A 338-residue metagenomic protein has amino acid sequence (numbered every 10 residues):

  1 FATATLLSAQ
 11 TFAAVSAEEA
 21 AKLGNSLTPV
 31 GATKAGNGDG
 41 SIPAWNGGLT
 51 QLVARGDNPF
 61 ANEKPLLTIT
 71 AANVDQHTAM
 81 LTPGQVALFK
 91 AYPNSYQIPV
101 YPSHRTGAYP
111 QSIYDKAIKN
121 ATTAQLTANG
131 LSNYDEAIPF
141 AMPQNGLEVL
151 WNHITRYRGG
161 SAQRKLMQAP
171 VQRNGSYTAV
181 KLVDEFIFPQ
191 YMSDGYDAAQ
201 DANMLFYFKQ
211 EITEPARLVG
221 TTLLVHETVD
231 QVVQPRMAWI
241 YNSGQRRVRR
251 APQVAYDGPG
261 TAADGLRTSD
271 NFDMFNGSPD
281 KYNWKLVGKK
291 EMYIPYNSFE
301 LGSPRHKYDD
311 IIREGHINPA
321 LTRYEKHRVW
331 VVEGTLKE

Functional and structural regions predicted by a protein language model:
F1-A4: Sec-dependent N-terminal signal peptides
S8-T11: N-terminal signal peptide c-region/cleavage motif recognized by signal peptidases
A17-R236, N242: Solvent-exposed N-terminal domain segments of exported/luminal and surface proteins
L166-N174, T178-T213, F272-E338: Extended beta-strand-rich segments in extracellular/periplasmic secretory proteins, especially within noncatalytic
F208, T222-S298, P304: Acidic, serine/threonine- and glycine-rich low-complexity intrinsically disordered segments that serve as flexible
